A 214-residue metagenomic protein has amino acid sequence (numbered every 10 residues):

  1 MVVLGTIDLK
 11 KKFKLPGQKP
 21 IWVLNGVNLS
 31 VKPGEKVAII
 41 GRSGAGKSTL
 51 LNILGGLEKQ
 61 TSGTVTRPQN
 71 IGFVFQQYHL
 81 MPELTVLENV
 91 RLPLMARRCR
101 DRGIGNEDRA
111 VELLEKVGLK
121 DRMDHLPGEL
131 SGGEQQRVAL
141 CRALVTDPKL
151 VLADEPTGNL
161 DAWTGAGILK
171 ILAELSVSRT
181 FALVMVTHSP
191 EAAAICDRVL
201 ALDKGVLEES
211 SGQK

Functional and structural regions predicted by a protein language model:
I40-R42: The feature captures the beta-strand-to-loop junction immediately N-terminal to the Walker
G55: Helix-to-loop junction immediately C-terminal to a conserved catalytic motif
L84-L92: Short coil-to-helix segment of the ABC ATPase nucleotide-binding domain corresponding to the Q-loop/switch region
H125, T146, R179: Conserved signature/switch motifs of ABC ATPase nucleotide-binding domains
L126-L130, E134-Q136: Conserved ABC ATPase signature
V151-D154: Catalytic Walker B motif of ABC-type/P-loop ATPase nucleotide-binding domains
